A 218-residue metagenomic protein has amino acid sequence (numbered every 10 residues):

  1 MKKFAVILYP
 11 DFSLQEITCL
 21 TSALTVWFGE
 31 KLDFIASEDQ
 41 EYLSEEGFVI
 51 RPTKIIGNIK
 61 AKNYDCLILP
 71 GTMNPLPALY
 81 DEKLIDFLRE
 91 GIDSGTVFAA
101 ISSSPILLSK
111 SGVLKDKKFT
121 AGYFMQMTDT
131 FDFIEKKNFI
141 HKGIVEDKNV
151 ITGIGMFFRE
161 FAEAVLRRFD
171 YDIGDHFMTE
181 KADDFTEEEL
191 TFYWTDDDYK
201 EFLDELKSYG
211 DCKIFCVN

Functional and structural regions predicted by a protein language model:
K3-L8, F12, V26-E38, F48 (+2 more regions): Active-site-adjacent pocket-lining segments in enzyme domains
F12-I17, L43: Short N-terminal binding/cap micro-motifs at the start of the first secondary-structure element
I17-S22, I85: Short amphipathic alpha-helical segment that frequently serves as the phosphate-/nucleotide-binding helix
